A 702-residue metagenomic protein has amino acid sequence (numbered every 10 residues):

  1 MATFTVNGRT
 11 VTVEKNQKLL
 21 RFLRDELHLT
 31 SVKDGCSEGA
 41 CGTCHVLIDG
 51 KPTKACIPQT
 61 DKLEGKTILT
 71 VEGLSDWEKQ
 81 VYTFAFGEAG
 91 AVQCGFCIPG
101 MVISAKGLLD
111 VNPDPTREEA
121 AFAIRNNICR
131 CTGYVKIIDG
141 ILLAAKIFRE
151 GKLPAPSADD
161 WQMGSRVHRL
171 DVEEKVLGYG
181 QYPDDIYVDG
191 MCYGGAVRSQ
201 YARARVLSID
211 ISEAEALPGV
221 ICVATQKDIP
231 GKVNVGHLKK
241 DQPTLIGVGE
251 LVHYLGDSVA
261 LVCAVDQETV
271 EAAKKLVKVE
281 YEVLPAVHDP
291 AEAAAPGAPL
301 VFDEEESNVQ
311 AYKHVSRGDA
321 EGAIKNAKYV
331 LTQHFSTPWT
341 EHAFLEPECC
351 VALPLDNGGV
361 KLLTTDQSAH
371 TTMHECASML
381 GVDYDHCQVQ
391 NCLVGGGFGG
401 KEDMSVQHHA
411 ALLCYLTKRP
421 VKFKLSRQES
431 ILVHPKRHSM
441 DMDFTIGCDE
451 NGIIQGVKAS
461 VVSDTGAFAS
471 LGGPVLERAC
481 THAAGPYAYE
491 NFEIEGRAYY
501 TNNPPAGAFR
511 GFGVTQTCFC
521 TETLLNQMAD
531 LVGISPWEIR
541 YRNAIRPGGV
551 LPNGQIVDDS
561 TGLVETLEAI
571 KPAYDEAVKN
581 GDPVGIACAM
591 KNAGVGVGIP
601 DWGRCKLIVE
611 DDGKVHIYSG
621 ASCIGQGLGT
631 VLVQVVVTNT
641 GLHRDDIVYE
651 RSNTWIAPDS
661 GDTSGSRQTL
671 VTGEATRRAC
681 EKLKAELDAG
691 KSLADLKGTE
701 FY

Functional and structural regions predicted by a protein language model:
M1-P156, V597: Signature of N-terminal electron-transfer/Fe-S-associated modules in redox systems
G35-E38, E118-R125, D385-C392, K418-Q428 (+7 more regions): Beta-strand segments within the central parallel beta-sheet cores of soluble alpha/beta enzyme folds
G90, S165, D171-L177, S307-C350 (+2 more regions): Glycine-rich loop/linker segments at domain edges
M101, D110, A196-Q226, L261-E280 (+7 more regions): Alpha-helical support elements that line or immediately flank enzyme active sites and cofactor-binding pockets
I124-P183, V564-K579, P583, K606-V615 (+3 more regions): Intrinsic disorder at enzyme termini
N127-T132, K136, A224-D257, E292-A293 (+10 more regions): Short, surface-exposed loop/turn segments at secondary-structure boundaries that line and modulate
A145-Q310, V330, L416: Flexible, low-hydrophobicity surface segments
A295-L380, A544-K614, D695-Y702: Helix-loop-helix junctions that connect adjacent transmembrane helices in secondary transporters/permeases, recognized
